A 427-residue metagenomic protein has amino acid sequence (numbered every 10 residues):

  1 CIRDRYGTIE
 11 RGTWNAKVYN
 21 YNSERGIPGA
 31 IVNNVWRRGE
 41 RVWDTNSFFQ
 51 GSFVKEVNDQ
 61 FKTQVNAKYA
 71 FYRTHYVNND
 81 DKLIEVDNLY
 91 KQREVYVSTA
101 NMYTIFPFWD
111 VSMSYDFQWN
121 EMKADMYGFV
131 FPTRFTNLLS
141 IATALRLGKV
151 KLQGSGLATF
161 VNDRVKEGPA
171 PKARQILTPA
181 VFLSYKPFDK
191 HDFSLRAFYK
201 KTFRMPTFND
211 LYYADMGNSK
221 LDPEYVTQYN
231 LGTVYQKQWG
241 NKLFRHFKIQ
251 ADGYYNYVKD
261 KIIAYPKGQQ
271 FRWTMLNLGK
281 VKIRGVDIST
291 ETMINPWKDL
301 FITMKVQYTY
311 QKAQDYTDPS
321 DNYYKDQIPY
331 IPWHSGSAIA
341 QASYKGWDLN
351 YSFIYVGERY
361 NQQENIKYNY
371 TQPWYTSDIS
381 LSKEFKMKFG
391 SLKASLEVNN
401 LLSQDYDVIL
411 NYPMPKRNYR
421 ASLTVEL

Functional and structural regions predicted by a protein language model:
G7-T13, E56-K62, T104-D110, G148-V150 (+4 more regions): Short loop/turn motifs that connect adjacent beta-strands in outer-membrane beta-barrel proteins
I9, N20-E24, Y69-R73, F117-K123 (+12 more regions): Transmembrane beta-strands of outer-membrane beta-barrel pores
E10-Y96, M122, M126: Flexible loop and strand-edge segments within Gram-negative outer membrane beta-barrel domains
R38-T45, I84-R93, G128-T136, P169-I176 (+5 more regions): Replace "Gram-negative outer membrane beta-barrel proteins" with "bacterial and organellar outer membrane beta-barrel
Q64-Y76, F188, L195-F198, P223-R284 (+1 more regions): Membrane-embedded beta-barrel scaffold of Gram-negative outer-membrane proteins
F106-D116, N120, A124-N256: Structural signature of Gram-negative outer-membrane beta-barrels, strongest in the C-terminal barrel of TonB-dependent
K149, H246-Y257, L276-Y360, S391 (+1 more regions): Gram-negative outer-membrane beta-barrel transporters
K259-D260, Y355-Q362, Y370-Q372, D378-L427: C-terminal beta-signal and adjacent terminal beta-strands/loops of Gram-negative outer-membrane beta-barrel proteins
